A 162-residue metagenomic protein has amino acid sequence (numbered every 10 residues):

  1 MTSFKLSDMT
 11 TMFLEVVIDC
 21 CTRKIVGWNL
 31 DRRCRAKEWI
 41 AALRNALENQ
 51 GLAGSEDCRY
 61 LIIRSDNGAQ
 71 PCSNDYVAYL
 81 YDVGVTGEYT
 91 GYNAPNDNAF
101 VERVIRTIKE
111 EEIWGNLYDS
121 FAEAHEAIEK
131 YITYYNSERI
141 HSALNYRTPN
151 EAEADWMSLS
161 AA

Functional and structural regions predicted by a protein language model:
M1-V26, R32: An active-site-proximal beta-strand-loop segment
T10, W28-G54: Active-site beta-loop-alpha junctions of metal-dependent nucleic acid enzymes, especially the RNase H-like/DDE
L14, R35, W39, C72 (+3 more regions): Hydrophobic (often cysteine-bearing) scaffold residues that line and stabilize catalytic clefts of nucleotide/cofactor
R23, D66, N98, A124 (+1 more regions): Short, conserved catalytic/metal-binding motifs centered on acidic residues
K24, D57-L61: Short, surface-exposed connector motifs at secondary-structure boundaries
Y60-N67, Y81-F100, N116-F121: RNase H-like polynucleotidyl transferase catalytic core
N74, Y81-V85, T107-A162: C-terminal domain-tail junction helix/linker
E102-R106: Short, surface-exposed amphipathic charged segments that create phosphate/polyanion-binding patches used for binding
